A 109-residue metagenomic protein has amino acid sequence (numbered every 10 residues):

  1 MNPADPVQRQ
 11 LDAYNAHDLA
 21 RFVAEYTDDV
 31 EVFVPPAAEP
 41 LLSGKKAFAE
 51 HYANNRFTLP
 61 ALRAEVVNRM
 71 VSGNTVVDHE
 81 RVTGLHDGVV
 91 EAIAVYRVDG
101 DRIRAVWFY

Functional and structural regions predicted by a protein language model:
M1-A4, T27: Short, structured coil/loop segments at alpha-helix boundaries
N2, N15-D18, F33, E39 (+1 more regions): A beta-strand edge to alpha-helix "cap/lid" segment located at domain peripheries
A4, K45-K46: Short, structured helix-loop boundary elements
D18-E31: Short, well-ordered alpha-helical segments enriched in acidic and aromatic residues
L41-S43: PAS/LOV-family and closely related PAS-like sensory domains
